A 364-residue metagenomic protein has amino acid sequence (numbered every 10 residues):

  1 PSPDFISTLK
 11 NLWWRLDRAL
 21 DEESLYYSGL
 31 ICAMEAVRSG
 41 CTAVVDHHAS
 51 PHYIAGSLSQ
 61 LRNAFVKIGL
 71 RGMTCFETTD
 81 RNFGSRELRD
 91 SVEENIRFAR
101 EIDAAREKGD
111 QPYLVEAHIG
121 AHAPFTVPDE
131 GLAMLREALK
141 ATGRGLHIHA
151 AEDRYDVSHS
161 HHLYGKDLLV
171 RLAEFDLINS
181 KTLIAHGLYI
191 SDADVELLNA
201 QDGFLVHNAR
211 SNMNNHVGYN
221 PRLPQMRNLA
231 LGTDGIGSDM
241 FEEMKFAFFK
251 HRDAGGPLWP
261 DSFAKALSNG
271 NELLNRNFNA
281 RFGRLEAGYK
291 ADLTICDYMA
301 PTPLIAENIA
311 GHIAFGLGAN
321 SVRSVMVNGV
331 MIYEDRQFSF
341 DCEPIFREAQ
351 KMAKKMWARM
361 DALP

Functional and structural regions predicted by a protein language model:
P1-L25, R81-N95, R154-N179, Q201-F204 (+1 more regions): Active-site gating loops and adjacent loop-to-helix segments of metal-dependent hydrolytic enzymes
S2-L70, N95-Q111, Q350-M352, A362: Alpha-helical scaffold segments that flank or form the walls of functional sites
G40, F65, I119, H149 (+9 more regions): Divalent metal-coordination and catalytic microenvironments
G56-L188: Metal-coordinating catalytic core of metallo-dependent amide/deamination hydrolases
G69-R71, A138-G145, L177-S180, L197-V206 (+2 more regions): Glycine-enriched alpha-helix->loop->beta-strand junction motifs that scaffold or abut catalytic
R154-K166, D194-L198, H216-M226, G237-G255 (+1 more regions): Histidine/acidic-residue-rich catalytic or RNA/ligand-binding cores of hydrolases and nuclease-related proteins
F175-L177, K181, P221-A300, L317: His/Asp/Glu-enriched, well-ordered alpha-helical/loop segment that forms or immediately abuts the divalent-metal
L267-P364: Active-site microenvironment of metallo-dependent hydrolases
